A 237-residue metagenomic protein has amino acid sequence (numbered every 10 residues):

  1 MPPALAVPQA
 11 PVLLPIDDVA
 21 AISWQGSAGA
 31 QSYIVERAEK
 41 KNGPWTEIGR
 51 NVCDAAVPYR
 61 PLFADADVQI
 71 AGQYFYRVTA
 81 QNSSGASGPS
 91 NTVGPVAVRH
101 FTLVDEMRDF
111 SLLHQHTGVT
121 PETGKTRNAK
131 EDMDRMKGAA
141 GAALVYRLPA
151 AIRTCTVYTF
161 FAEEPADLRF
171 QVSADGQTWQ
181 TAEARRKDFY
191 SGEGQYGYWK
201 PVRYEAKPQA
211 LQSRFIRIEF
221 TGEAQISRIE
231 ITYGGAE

Functional and structural regions predicted by a protein language model:
M1, C155, T221-E237: Exposed low-complexity, polar/acidic, P/S/T/G-rich flexible segments that act as propeptides, protease-susceptible
P2-G29, I70, G85-R99: Pro/Thr/Ser/Gly-rich low-complexity, intrinsically disordered linker/stalk tracts
A30-R50: Extracellular low-complexity, O-glycosylation-prone stalks/linkers
A38, Q171-S173: Conserved Ser/Thr-centered positions that define the repeating blades of beta-propeller domains
D65-G85: Beta-strand-rich modules
A80, I218-F220: Conserved structural position at the C-terminal beta-strand of extracellular beta-sandwich adhesion modules
G94-E122: Extracellular carbohydrate-recognition regions
N128-T154, E164-P165, P201: Short beta-strands within extracellular/lumenal beta-sheet-rich domains
